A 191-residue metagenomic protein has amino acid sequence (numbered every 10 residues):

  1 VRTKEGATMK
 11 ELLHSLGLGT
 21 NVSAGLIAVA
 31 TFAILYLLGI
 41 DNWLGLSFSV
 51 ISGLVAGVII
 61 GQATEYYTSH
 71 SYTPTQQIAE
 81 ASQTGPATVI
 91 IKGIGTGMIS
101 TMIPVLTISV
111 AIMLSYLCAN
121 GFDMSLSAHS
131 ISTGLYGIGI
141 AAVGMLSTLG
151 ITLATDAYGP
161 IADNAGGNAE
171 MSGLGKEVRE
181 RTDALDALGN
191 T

Functional and structural regions predicted by a protein language model:
V1-T191: Hydrophobic packing and interface segments
